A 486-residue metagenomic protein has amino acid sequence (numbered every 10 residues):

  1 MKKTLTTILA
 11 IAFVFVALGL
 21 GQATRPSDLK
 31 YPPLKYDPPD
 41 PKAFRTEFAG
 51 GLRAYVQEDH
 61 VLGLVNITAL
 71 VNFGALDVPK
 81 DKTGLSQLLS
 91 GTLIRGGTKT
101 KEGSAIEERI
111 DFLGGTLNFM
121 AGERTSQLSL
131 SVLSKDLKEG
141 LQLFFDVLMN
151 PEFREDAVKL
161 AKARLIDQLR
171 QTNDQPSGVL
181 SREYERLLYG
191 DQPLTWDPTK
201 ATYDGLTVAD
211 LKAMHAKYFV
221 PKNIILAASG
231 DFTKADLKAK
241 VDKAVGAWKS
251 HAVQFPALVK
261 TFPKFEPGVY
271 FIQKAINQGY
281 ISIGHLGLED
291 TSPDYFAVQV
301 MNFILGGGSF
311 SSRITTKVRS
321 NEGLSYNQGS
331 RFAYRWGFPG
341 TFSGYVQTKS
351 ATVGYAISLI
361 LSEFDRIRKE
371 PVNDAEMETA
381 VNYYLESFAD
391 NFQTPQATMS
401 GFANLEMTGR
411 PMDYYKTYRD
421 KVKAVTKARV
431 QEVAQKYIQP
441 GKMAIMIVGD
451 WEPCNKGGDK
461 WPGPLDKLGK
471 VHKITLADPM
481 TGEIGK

Functional and structural regions predicted by a protein language model:
I8-A17: Bacterial N-terminal signal peptides
A23-P26, Y31, K101, A105-M214 (+5 more regions): Acidic/histidine-enriched segments that form metal/cofactor-coordinating and catalytic pocket/exosite environments
A23-Y31, I225-E289, G449-K486: An aromatic/glycine/proline-enriched structural segment found at the starts of mature extracellular/organellar domains
R25-T46, E185-I224, A252, P256-T261 (+4 more regions): Histidine-acidic residue clusters that define the catalytic metal-binding segment of zinc metallopeptidase domains
P32-T68: Mature N-terminal segment immediately following signal peptide/propeptide cleavage in secreted/periplasmic
T68-S131, D174, P193-D197, G308-Y326 (+1 more regions): M16/MPP (pitrilysin/insulinase) zinc-metallopeptidase core fold and M16-derived inactive scaffolds
R95-T100, L130-K162, G308-S309, G329 (+2 more regions): M16/insulysin-pitrilysin zinc metalloprotease superfamily fold
R164-E183, K260-G279, T316-S325, E370-K423 (+2 more regions): Short acidic/His-enriched helical or mixed secondary-structure segments at domain edges of catalytic enzymes and some
